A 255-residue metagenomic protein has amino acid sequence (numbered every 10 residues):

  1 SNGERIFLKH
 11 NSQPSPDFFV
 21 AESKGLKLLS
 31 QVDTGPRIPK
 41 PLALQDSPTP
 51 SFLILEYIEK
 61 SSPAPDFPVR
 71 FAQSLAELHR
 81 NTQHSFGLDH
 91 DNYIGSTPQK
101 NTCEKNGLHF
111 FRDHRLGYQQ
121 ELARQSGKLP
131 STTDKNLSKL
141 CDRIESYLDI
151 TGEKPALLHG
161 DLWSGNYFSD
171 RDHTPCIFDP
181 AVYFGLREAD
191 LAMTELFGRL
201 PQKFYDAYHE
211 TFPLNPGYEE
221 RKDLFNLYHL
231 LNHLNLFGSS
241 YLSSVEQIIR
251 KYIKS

Functional and structural regions predicted by a protein language model:
S1-K105, H109: ATP-binding pocket architecture of kinase catalytic cores
K9-H10, I54, L157-G160, I177-F178: Short beta-strand segments
S12, E59, L162-S164, V182: Short, glycine/acidic-enriched loop or turn micro-motifs at the edges of active sites
K27-S30, E195, N226: A cross-family signal for key residues in well-ordered alpha-helices that form functional helical elements
Q83-L157: An alpha-helical support segment within catalytic cores of ATP-dependent transferases
K105-R112, E121, K154-L157, S164 (+3 more regions): Active-site Asp-x-Gly
L224-H233: Short helix/strand-capping connector loops at secondary-structure junctions
I249-S255: Amphipathic, Lys/Arg-enriched alpha-helical patches that create a basic surface for binding polyanionic ligands
